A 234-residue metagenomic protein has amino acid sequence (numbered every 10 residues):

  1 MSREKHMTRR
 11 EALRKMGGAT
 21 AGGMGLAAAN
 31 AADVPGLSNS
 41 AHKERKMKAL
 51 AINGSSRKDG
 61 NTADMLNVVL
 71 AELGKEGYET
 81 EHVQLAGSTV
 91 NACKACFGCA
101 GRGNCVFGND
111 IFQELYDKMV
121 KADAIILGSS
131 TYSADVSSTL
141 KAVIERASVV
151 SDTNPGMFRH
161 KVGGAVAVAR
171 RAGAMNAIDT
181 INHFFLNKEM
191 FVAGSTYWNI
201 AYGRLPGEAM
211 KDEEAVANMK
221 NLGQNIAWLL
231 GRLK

Functional and structural regions predicted by a protein language model:
S2-T20: N-terminal secretory signal peptides and thylakoid transit peptides that target proteins across membranes
A28-N61, M65: C-terminal segment of N-terminal export signals and the immediately downstream linker at the start of the mature
M47, V106-F191: Helix-loop-strand module that forms the ligand-binding subsite of alpha/beta enzymes
V68-Y78: A short, Lys/Arg-enriched amphipathic alpha-helix followed by its capping loop at the start of a domain
E76-E81, M190: A generic structural motif
L85-N104, R204-E208: N-terminal beta-loop-helix "entrance" segment that forms/cooperates in small-molecule cofactor or anionic ligand
G108, F191-K234: Glycine-rich phosphate/pyrophosphate-binding loop and the adjoining helix
